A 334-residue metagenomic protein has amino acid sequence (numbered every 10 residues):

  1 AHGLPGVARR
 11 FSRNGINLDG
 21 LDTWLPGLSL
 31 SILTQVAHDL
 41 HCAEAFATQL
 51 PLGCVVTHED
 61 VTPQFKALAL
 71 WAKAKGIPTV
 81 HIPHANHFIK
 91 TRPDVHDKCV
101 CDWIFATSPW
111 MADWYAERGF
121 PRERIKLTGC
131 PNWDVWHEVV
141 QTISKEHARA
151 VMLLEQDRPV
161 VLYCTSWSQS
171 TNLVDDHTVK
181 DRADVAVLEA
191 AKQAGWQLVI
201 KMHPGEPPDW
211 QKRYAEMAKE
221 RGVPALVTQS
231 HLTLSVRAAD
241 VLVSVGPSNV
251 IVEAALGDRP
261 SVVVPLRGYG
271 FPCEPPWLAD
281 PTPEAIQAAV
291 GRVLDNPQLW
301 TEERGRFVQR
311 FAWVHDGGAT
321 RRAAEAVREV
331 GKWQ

Functional and structural regions predicted by a protein language model:
A1-V135, I251: Active-site and donor-binding regions of nucleotide-sugar-utilizing enzymes
G53-V56, W103, V160, Q197 (+1 more regions): Structural motif
T57, A106, S244-V245, D280: Short beta-strand scaffold positions
Q64-F65, M111-W114, T171-N172, E206-R213 (+1 more regions): Short, charged/polar "capping" segments at the starts of alpha-helices and the immediately preceding loops
K98-C101, G119-G129, K212-G222, R237 (+2 more regions): Catalytic binding pocket for nucleotide-activated donors in carbohydrate/polymer assembly enzymes
P131-E216: Conserved catalytic-core segment of nucleotide-activated headgroup transferases in glycan assembly
G222-S230: Active-site donor-binding acidic/aromatic loop of nucleotide-activated sugar and phosphosugar transferases involved
H315-Q334: C-terminal alpha-helical cap of glycosyltransferases
